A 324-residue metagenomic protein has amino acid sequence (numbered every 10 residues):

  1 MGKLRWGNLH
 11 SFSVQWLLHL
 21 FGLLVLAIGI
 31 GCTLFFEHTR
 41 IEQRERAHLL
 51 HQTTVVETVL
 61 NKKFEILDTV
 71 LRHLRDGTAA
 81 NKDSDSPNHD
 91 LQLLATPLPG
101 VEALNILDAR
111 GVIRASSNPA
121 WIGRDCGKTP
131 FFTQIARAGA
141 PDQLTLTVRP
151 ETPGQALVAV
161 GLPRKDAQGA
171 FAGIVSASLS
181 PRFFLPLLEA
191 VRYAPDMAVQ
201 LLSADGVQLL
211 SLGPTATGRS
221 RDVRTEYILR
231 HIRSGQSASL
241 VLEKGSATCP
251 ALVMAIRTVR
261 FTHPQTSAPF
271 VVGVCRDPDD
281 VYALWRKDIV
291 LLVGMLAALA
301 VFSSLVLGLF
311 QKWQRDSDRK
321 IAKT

Functional and structural regions predicted by a protein language model:
M1-L24, R315-A322: Positive-inside N-terminal membrane-insertion signal
M1-N8, G29, H48, Q143 (+1 more regions): N-terminal sensory and localization modules of signal-transduction and trafficking proteins
F12, W16-L18, G22-D83, L93-V101: Juxtamembrane extracytoplasmic/periplasmic/luminal helical "stalk" adjacent to the first N-terminal
D76, H89-A120, K128-T129, T133 (+2 more regions): Extracytoplasmic ligand-binding sensor domains of the Cache superfamily
A95-G100, L104, R114-V191, A198 (+1 more regions): Extracytoplasmic/periplasmic ligand-binding sensor regions of membrane-associated signaling proteins
L107, K165-D166, L202, R260-T262: Core beta-strand residues in small-molecule sensory/regulatory alpha/beta domains
S220-L292: Extracellular/periplasmic juxtamembrane segments that couple receptor/chemosensory ectodomains to their
P278-A322: Cytoplasm-proximal transmembrane signaling helix
